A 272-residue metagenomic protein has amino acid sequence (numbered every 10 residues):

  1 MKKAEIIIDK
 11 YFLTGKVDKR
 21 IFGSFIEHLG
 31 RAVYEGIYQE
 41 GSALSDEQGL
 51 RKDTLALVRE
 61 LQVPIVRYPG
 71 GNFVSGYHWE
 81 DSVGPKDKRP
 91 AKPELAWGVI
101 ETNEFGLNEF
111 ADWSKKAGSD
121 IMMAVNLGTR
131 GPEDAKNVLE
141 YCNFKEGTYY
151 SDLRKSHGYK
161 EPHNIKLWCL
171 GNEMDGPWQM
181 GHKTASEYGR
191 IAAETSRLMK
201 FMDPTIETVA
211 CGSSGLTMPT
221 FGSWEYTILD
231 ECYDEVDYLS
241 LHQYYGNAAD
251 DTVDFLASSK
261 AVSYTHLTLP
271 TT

Functional and structural regions predicted by a protein language model:
M1-K2, T271: Generic cytosolic/nucleocytoplasmic N-terminal low-complexity/intrinsically disordered segments
K2-G246, D250: N-terminal catalytic cores of secreted or lumenal carbohydrate-active enzymes
D250-V253, L267: Active-site clefts of carbohydrate-active enzymes
V253-S263: Beta-propeller domains
T265-T271: Conserved small/polar residues in nucleotide/adenosyl-binding loops
